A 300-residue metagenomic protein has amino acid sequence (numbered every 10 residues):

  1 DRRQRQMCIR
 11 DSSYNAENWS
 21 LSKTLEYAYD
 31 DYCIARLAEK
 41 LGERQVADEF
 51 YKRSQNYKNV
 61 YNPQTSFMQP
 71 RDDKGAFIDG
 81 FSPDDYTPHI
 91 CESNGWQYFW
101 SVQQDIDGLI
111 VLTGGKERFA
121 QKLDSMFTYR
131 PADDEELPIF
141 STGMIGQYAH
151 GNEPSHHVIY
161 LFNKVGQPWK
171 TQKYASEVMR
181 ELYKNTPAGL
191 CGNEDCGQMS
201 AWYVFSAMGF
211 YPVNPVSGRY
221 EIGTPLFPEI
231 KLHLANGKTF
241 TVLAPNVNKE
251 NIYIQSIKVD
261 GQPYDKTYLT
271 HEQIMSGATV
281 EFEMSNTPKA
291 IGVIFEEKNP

Functional and structural regions predicted by a protein language model:
D1-I9: Single conserved hydrophobic/aromatic residue that forms the stacking wall/gate of nucleotide- or nucleobase-binding
Q6, Y27-D30, N56-P63: Glycine-rich, acidic and aromatic/proline-enriched surface loops and short helix-turn segments that act as binding
S12-A16, S22-D30: Hydrophobic, small-residue-rich alpha-helical packing segments that form membrane-like cores
S12-E17, D85-T87, L137-I139, L182: Flexible, solvent-exposed coil segments and beta strand-coil junctions, predominantly the extracellular/periplasmic
Y27-R36, Y98-D107, N152-L161, S200-S206: Well-ordered alpha-helical segments within folded domains of soluble proteins
A35, L41-E153, E194: Catalytic cores of carbohydrate-active enzymes
T65, L112, S125-A132, A149-H150 (+1 more regions): Non-catalytic C-terminal accessory modules of carbohydrate-active enzymes
